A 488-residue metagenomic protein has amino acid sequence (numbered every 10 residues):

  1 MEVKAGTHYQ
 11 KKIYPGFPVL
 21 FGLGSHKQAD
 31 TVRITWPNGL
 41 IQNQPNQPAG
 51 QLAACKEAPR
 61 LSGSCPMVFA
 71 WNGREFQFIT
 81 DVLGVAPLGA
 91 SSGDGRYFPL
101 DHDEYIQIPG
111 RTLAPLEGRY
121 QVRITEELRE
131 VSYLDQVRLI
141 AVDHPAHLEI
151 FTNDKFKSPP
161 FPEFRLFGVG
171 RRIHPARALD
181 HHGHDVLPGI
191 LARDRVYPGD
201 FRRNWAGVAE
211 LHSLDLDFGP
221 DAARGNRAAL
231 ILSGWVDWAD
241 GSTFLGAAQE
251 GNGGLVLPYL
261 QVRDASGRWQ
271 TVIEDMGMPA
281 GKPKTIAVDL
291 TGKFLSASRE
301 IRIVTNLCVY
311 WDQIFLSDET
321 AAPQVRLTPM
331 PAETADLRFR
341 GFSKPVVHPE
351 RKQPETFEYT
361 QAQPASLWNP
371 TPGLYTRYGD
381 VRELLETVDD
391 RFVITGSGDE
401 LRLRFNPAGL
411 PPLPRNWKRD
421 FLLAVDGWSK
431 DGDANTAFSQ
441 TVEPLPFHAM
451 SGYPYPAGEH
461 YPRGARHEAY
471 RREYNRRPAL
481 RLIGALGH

Functional and structural regions predicted by a protein language model:
M1-W311, F315-A322, L327-P370, L374-Y375 (+3 more regions): Gly/Ser/Thr/Pro-enriched helix-cap/hinge segments flanking short amphipathic alpha-helices
L61, S429-D431, H448-Y453: C-terminal catalytic/acceptor-binding lobe
R227, K418-D420: Short, surface-exposed beta-edge/turn micro-motifs
E319, L367, T376, E383-E386 (+5 more regions): Amphipathic alpha-helical interaction segments
W417, N435-A437: Short helix/strand-capping turn motifs
F438-Q440, L445-L486: Long C-terminal appendages of very large multidomain proteins
